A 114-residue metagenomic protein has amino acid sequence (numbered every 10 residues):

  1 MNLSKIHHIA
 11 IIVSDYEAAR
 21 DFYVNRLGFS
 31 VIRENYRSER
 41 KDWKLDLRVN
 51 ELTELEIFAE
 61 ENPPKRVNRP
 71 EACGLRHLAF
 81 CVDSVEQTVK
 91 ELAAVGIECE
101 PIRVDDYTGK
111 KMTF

Functional and structural regions predicted by a protein language model:
M1-A18, L75-F80: N-terminal beta-strand motif that seeds the catalytic metal site of vicinal oxygen chelate
M1-N2, N35, D46, V89-F114: Vicinal oxygen chelate
K5, W43, E51-T53, E71-R76: Residues that flank catalytic or metal-binding motifs in active/ligand-binding sites
I11-E54, A94, K110: Core segments of cupin and vicinal oxygen chelate
F22, E86-E91: Short amphipathic alpha-helices within nucleic acid-binding modules
N50-E54, N62-P63, V85-E86: Short, charged/polar surface micro-motifs in flexible loops or helix N-caps
I57-E60, R66-C81: Helix-adjacent hinge/juxtasegments
